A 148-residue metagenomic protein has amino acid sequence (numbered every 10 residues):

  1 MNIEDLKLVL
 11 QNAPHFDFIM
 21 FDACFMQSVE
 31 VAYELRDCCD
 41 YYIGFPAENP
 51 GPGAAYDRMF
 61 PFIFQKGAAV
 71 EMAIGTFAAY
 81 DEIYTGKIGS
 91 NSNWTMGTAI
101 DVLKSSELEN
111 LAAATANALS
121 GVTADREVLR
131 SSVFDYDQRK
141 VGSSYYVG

Functional and structural regions predicted by a protein language model:
M1-G148: Terminal, contiguous helix-loop blocks that mediate binding/assembly
